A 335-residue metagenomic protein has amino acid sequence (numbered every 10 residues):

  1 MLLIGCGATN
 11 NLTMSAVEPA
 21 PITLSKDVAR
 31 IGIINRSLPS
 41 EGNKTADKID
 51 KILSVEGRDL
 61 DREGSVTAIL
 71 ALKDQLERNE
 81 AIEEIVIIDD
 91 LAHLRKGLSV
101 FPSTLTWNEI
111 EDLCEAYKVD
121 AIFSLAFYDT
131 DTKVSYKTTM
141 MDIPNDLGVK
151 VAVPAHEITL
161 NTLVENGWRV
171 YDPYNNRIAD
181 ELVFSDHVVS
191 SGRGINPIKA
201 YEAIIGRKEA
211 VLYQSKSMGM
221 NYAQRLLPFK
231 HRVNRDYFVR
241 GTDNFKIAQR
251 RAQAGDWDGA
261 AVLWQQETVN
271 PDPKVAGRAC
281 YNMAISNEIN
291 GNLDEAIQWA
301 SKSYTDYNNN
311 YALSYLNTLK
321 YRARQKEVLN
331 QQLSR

Functional and structural regions predicted by a protein language model:
C6-V28, I158-E165, R169-A279, N287-A312 (+1 more regions): C-terminal/domain-edge helix-coil "capping" segments
A29-S40, V239: Short hydrophobic beta-strand segments
R30-N35, I122-A126, E165-R169: Soluble periplasmic/extracytoplasmic beta-strand elements of cell-envelope proteins
R36-P39, A126-M141, S185-H187: Generic short beta-strand segments
S37-D131, N175-R177, S314, A323-Q332: N-terminal segment of the mature soluble domain
I49-E56, D131-N161, S190-G192, I198: Mixed-charge, low-complexity intrinsically disordered segments
